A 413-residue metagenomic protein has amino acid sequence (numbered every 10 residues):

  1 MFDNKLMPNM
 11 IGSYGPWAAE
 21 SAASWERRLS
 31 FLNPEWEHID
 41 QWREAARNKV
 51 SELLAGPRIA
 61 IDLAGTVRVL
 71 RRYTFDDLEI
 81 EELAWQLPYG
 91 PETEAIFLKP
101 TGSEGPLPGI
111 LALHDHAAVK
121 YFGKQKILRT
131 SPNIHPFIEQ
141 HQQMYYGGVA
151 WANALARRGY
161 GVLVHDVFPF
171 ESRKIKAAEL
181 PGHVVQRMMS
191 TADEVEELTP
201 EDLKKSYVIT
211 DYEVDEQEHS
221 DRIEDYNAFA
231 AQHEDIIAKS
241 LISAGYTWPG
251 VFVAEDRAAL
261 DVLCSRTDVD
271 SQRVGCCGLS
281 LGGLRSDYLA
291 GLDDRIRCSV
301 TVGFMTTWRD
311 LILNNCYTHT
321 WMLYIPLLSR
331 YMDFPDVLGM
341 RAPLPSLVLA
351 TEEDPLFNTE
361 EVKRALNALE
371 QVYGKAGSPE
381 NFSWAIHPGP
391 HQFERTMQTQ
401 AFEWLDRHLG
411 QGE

Functional and structural regions predicted by a protein language model:
F2-W25, W36-A45, K49-E413: Ligand-binding pocket scaffold of soluble enzyme catalytic domains
L29-L32: Acidic, proline-/serine-/threonine-rich low-complexity intrinsically disordered repeat tracts
